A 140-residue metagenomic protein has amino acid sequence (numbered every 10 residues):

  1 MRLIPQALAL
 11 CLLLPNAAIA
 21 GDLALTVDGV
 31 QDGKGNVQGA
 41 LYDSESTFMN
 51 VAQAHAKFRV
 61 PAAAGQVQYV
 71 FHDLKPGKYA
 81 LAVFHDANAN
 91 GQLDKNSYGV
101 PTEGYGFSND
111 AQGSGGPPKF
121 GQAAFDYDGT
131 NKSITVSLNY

Functional and structural regions predicted by a protein language model:
N16-A20: Sec/Tat signal peptide C-region and signal peptidase I cleavage site
L23-G29, G39: A short, amphipathic beta-strand motif
D32-Y42, F48: Short, ordered, surface-exposed loop/turn motifs in non-cytosolic proteins
V60-G65, D126-D128: Short proline/glycine- and polar residue-rich coil/turn motifs
G65, V70, K75-K78: A glycine-anchored, Pro-Gly-centered beta-turn/N-cap motif
Y79-V83: A short tyrosine-centered beta-strand micro-motif
A89-D94: Acidic, glycine-anchored loop motifs typical of Ca2+
G104-Y140: Extracellular beta-sheet/turn segments enriched in Thr/Pro/Gly and aliphatic residues
